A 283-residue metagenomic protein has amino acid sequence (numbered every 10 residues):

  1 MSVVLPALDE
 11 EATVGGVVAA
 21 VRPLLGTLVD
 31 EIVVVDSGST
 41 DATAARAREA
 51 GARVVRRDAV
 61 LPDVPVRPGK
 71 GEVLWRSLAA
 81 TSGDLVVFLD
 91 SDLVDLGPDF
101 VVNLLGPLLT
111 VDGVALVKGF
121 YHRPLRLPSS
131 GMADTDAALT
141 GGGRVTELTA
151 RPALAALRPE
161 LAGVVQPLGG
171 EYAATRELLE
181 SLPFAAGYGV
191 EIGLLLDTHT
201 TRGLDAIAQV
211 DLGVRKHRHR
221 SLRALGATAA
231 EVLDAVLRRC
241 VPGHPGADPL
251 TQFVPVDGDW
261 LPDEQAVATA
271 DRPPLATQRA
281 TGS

Functional and structural regions predicted by a protein language model:
M1-A20: N-proximal low-complexity "stem/linker" segments adjacent to membrane-targeting elements
M1-S2, E31, G193, T198: Cell-envelope/extracellular polymer assembly enzymes that use nucleotide-activated donors
A19-V29: Short, acidic, metal-binding catalytic loop of nucleotide-sugar glycosyltransferases
D36-A45: A conserved acidic beta->alpha catalytic loop
P62-K70, L96-R176: Acceptor/aglycone-binding surface of glycosyltransferases and processive sugar-polymer synthases
V86: Short aromatic/hydrophobic "clamp" motif used to bind/position activated sugar donors
D136-A235: Conserved catalytic loops of nucleotide-sugar-dependent glycosyltransferases that act on lipid-linked
R220-S283: Terminal low-complexity segments of carbohydrate-biosynthetic enzymes
